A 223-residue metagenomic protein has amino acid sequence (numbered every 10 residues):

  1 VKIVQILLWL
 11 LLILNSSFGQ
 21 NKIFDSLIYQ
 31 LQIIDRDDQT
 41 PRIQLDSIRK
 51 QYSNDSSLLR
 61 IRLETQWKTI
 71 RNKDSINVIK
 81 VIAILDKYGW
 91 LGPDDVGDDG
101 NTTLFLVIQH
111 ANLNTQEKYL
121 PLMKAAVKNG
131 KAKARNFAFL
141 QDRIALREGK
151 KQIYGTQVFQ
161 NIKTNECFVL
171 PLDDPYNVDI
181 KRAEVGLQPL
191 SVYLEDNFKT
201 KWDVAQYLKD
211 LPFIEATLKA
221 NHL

Functional and structural regions predicted by a protein language model:
V1-F24: Bacterial Sec-dependent N-terminal signal peptides
Q20-D99, H110-N114, V204: Preference for long, solvent-exposed alpha-helical segments and helix-linker "stalks"
L27, N77-K80, Q116-Y119, N136 (+1 more regions): Stable alpha-helical elements in mature extracytoplasmic
R62-L63, I162-T164: Flexible glycine/proline-enriched surface loops and loop-helix/loop-strand junctions
I82-R147, K151-F159: Mature extracellular/secreted ectodomains of secretory-pathway proteins
R135-R147, D173, K209, F213-E215 (+1 more regions): Alpha-helical solenoid repeat scaffolds
K163-N177: Short, 15-30-residue, compositionally biased linear elements with alpha-helical propensity or flexible coil
N177-L223: A cross-kingdom marker for long, charged
